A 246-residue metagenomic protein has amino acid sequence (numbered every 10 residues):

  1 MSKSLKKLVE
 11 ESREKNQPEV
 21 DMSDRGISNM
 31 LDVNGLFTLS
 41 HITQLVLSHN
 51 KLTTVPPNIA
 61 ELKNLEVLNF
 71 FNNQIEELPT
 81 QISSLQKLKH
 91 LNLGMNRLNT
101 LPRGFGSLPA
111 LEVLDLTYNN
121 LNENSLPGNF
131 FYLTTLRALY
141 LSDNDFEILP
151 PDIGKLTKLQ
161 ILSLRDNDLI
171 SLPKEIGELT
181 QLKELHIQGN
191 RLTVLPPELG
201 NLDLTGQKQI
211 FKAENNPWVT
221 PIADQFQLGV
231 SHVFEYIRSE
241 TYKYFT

Functional and structural regions predicted by a protein language model:
M1-Y140, P151, I161, K174 (+2 more regions): The feature captures the LRR N-terminal capping module
T135, Y140-E147, I153-I170, I176-I187 (+1 more regions): Extended, charged alpha-helical interaction scaffolds
